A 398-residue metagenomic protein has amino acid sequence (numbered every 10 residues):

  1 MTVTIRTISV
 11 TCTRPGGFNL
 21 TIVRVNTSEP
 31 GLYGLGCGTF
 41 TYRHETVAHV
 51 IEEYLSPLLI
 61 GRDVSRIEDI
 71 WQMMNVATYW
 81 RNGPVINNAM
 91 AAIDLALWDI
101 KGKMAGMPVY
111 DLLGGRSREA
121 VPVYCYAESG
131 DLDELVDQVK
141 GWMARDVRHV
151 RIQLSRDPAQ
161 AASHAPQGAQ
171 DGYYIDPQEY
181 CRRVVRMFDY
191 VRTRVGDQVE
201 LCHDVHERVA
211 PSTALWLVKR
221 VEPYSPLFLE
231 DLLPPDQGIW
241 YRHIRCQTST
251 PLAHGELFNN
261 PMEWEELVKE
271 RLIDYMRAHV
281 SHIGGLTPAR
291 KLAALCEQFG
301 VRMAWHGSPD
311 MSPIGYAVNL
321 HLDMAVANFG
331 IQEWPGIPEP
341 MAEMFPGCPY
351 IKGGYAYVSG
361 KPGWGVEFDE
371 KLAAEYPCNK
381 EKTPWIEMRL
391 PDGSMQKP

Functional and structural regions predicted by a protein language model:
M1-G16, I22, K103, M107-E119 (+1 more regions): N-terminal amphipathic alpha-helix/helix-capping segment at the start of soluble metabolic enzymes
M1-G34, T39-F40, I337-A342, T383 (+1 more regions): Structured beta-strand/loop patches that form or line metal/cofactor-binding pockets in enzymes
V25, H49, E53-L55, D69 (+3 more regions): Shared catalytic-loop signature of beta/alpha-barrel
S28-M104, K397: Metal- or metallocofactor-binding catalytic centers and their adjacent structured scaffolds across diverse enzyme
G31, L55, I93, G106 (+7 more regions): Conserved, mostly hydrophobic/aromatic
G36, E119-A127, R148-I152, L201-V205 (+5 more regions): Hydrophobic faces of well-ordered beta-strands that scaffold small-molecule active sites in alpha/beta enzyme cores
A120-Q247: Metal-dependent enolase-superfamily TIM-barrel catalytic cores that perform enediolate-based chemistry
W364-P398: Extended hydrophobic packing segments that form well-structured cores
